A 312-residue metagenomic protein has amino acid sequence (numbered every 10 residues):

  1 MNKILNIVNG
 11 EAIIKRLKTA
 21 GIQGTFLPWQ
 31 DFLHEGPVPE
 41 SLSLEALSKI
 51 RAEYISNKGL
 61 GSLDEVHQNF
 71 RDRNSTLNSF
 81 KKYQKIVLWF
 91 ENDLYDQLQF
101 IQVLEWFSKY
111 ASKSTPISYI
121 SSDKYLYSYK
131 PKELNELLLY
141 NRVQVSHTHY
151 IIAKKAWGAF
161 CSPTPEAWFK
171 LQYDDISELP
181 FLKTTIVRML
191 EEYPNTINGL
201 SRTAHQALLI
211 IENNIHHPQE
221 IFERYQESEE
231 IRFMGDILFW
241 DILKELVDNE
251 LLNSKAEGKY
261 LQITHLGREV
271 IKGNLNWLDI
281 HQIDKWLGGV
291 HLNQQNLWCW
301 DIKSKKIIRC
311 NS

Functional and structural regions predicted by a protein language model:
M1-Q68: A structured, charge-rich N-terminal accessory region that forms the first stable segment of a protein and links
Q23, Q102-I117: A short alpha->loop->secondary-structure connector
K58-W106: Long, hydrophobic/aromatic-enriched structural stretches that serve as scaffold segments
S118-R142: Short, conserved secondary-structure transition motifs
N135-E212: A conserved mid-domain beta-alpha-beta active-site/ligand-binding segment of alpha/beta enzyme cores
H205, Q226-K259: Charge-enriched amphipathic alpha-helical scaffolds
I215-Q226, G235: Short acidic, hydrophobic short linear motifs in intrinsically disordered regions
N253-S312: Accessory beta->alpha helical hairpin/"wing" motif in late/C-terminal subdomains of nucleic-acid enzymes
